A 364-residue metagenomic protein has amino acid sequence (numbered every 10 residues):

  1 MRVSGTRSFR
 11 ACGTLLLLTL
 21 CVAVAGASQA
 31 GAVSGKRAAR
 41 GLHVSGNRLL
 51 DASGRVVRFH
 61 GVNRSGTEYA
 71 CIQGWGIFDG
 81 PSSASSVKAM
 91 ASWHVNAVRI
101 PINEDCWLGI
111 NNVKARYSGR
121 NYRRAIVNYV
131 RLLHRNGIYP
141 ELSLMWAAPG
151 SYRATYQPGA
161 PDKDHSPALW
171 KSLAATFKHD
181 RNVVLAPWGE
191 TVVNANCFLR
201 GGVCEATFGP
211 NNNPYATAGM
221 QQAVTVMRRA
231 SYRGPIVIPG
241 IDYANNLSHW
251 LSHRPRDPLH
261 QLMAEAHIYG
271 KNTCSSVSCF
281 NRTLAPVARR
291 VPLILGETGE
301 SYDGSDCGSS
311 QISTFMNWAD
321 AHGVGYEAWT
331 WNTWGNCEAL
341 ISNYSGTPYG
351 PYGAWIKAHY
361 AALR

Functional and structural regions predicted by a protein language model:
M1-L15: Bacterial N-terminal signal peptides that target proteins for export
C12-A25: Bacterial N-terminal signal peptides
T19, V87, V130, V224 (+1 more regions): Short glycine-/small-residue-rich flexible loop motifs, especially phosphate/cofactor-binding loops
A25-A32, P235-V237: Signal peptide processing junction and immediate N-terminal pro/mature segment of secreted/exported proteins
G31-A97, A354-A362: N-terminal carbohydrate-binding accessory modules
G41, D79, N96, N103 (+4 more regions): Extracellular glycoside hydrolase catalytic/binding regions
Y69-Q73, A84-F177, R181-V193: Substrate-binding cleft and catalytic face of glycoside hydrolase catalytic domains, especially the flexible beta-alpha
